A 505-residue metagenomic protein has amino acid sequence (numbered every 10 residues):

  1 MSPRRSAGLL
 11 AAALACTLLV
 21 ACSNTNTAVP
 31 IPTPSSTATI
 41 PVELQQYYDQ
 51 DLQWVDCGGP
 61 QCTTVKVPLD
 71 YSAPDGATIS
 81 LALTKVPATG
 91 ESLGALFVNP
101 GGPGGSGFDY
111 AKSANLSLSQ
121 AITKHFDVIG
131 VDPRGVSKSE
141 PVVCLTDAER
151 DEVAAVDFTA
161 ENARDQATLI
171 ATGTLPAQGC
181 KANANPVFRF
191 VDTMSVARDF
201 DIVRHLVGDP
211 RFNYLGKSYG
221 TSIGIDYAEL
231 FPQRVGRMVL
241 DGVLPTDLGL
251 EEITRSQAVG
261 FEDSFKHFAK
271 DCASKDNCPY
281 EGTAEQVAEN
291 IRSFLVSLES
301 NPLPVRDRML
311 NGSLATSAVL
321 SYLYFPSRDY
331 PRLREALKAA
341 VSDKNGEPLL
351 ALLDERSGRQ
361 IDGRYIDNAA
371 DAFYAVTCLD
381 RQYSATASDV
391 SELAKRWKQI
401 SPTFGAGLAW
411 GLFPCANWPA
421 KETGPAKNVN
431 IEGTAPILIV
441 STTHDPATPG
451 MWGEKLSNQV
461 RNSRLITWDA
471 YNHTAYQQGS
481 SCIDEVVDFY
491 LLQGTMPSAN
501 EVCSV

Functional and structural regions predicted by a protein language model:
M1-A13, N213: N-terminal export and membrane-targeting signals
T17-A21: C-terminal motif of bacterial Sec signal peptides marking the signal peptidase cleavage site
S23-N26: Bacterial signal peptide processing site
V29-L314, A375-T377, R381-V505: Gly/Pro-rich cap/lid or specificity-loop segments adjacent to the active site
D271-T377: Alpha/beta-hydrolase-fold enzymes
